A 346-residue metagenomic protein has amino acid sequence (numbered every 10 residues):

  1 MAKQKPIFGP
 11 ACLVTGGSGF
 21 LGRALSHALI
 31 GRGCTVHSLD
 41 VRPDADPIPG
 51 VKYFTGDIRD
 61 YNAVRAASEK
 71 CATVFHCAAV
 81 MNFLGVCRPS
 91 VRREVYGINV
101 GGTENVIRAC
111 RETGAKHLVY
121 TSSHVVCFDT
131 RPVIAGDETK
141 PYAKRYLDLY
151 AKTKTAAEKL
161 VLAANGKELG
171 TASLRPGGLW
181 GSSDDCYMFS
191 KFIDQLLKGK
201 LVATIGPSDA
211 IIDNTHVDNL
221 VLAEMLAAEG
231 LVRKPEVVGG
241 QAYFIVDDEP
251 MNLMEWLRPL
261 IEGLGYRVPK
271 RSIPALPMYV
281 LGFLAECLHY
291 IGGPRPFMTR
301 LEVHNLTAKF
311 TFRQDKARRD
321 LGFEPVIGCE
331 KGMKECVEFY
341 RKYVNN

Functional and structural regions predicted by a protein language model:
A2-P6, A11, F312-D320, E324 (+1 more regions): Amphipathic terminal alpha-helices
K5-R32: N-terminal Rossmann NAD(P)H-binding glycine-rich loop of SDR-like oxidoreductase domains
A45, T55-G101, N105, A109-E112: NAD(P)H-binding glycine-rich loop region in Rossmannoid oxidoreductase-like domains and their noncatalytic homologs
G101-Y150, A172: Conserved Rossmann-fold NAD(P)-dependent oxidoreductase catalytic core, especially the SDR/UDP-sugar
R145-A172: Active-site Tyr-X1-5-Lys
A164-I212, V217-E229, L260: NAD(P)-dependent short-chain dehydrogenase/reductase
V217, E224, A242, F283-Y290 (+1 more regions): Conserved C-terminal active-site "lid" loop/helix of NAD(P)H-dependent oxidoreductases that clamps the redox cofactor
G230-F297, K334-E335, V344: Mid/C-terminal beta-alpha module of Rossmann-like enzyme folds, strongest in SDR-family dehydrogenases/epimerases
